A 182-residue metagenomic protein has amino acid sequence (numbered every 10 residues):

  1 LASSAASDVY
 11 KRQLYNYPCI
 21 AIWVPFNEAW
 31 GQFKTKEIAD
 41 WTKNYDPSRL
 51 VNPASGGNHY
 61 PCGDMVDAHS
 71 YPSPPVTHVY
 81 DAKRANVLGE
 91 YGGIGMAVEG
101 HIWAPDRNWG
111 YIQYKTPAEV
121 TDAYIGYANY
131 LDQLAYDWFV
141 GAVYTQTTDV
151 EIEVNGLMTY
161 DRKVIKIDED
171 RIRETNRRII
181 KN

Functional and structural regions predicted by a protein language model:
L1-A6, Y10: Single conserved hydrophobic/aromatic residue that forms the stacking wall/gate of nucleotide- or nucleobase-binding
Y10, I38, Y127-Y130: A general structural detector for well-ordered alpha-helical segments in enzyme core domains, enriched
K11-Q32: Active-site groove signature of glycoside hydrolases
Y17, Y45-D46, Y136: Acidic-histidine catalytic/liganding microenvironments
A21-W23, H78-N182: Substrate-binding clefts and catalytic carboxylate motifs of secreted carbohydrate-active enzymes
N27-A29, G56, Y91: Active-site metal-binding loops of divalent metal-dependent hydrolases
G31-W41, Y45, S55-D81, M96 (+1 more regions): Substrate-binding cleft/loops of secretory-pathway carbohydrate-active enzymes
V51-P53, V66-A68, N86-G89, V143: Hydrophobic faces of well-ordered beta-strands that scaffold small-molecule active sites in alpha/beta enzyme cores
